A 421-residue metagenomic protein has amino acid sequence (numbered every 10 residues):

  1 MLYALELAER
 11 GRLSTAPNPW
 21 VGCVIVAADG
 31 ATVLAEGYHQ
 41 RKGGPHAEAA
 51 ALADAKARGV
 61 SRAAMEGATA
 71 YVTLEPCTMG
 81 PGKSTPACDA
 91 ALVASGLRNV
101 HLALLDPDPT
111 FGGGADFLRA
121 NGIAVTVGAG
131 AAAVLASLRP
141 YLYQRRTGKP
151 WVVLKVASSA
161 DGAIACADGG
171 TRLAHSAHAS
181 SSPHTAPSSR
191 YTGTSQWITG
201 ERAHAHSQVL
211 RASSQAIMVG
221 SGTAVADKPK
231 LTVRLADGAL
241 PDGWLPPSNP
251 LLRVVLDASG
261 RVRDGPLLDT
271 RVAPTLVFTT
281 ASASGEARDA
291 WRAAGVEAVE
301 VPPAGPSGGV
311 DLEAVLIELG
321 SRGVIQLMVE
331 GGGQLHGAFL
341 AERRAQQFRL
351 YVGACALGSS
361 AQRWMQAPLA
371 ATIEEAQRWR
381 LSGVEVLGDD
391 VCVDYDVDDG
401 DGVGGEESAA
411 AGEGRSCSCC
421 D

Functional and structural regions predicted by a protein language model:
M1-N18, A35, G59-R62, A68-T69 (+1 more regions): Enzymes that bind and transform nitrogen-containing heteroaromatic metabolites
G22: Helix-turn-helix
I25-V134, A177, R271, T279-A283 (+1 more regions): Zn2+-dependent cytidine deaminase-like catalytic core
A27-A28, R146-T147, V397-D398: Active-site beta-strand termini and strand-to-loop segments that position acidic
T78-P81, D108-G112, V134-S137, D161-A167 (+2 more regions): Short, well-ordered, mixed-charge alpha-helical segments that flank or form enzyme active sites
V127-L135, L142, A163, Q196: Surface-exposed amphipathic alpha-helical tracts and adjacent flexible/coil segments at the periphery of soluble enzymes
L138-K149: Flexible, polar/acidic helix-loop-strand segments at domain edges
